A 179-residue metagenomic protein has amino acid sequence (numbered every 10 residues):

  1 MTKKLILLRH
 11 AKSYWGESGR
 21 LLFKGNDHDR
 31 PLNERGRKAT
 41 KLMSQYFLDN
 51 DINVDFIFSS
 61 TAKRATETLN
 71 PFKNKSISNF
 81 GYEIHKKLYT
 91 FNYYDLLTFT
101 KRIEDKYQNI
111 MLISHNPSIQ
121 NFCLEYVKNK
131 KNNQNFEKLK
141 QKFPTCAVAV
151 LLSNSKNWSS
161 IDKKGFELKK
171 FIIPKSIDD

Functional and structural regions predicted by a protein language model:
T2-K4, L8-F91, F143: Active-site-proximal alpha-helix that buttresses catalytic centers in soluble enzyme cores
K4-L5, D105-S114: Generic beta-sheet signal
E17-L21, L96-L97, L124, D162-K164: Short aromatic-enriched loop/helix-cap "lid" or pocket-rim segments at secondary-structure transitions that line
N50-I52, R102-Q108: Glycine-rich phosphate-binding loop signature in dinucleotide/nucleotide-binding domains
Y89-F99: Short alpha-helix plus adjacent loop in nuclease-associated cores
V127-K169: Domain-level recognition of soluble alpha/beta enzyme cores, biased toward histidine phosphatases/phosphomutases
K170-D179: Short, cationic low-complexity segments
